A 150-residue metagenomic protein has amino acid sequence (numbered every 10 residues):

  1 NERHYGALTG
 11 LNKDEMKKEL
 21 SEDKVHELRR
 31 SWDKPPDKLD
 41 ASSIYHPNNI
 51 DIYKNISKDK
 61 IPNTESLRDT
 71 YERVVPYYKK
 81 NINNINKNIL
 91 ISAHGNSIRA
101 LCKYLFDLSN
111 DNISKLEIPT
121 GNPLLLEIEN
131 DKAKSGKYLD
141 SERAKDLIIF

Functional and structural regions predicted by a protein language model:
N1-Y5, K34-P35: A short acidic, often aromatic-flanked loop/helix-cap motif at beta-alpha or helix-coil junctions that lines enzyme
E2-R3, D51-I56, R99: Short amphipathic alpha-helical segments, especially helix-boundary/capping motifs
R3-E19, N63, L67-R68, E72 (+2 more regions): Acidic, low-complexity terminal tails and accessory targeting/binding regions of phosphate-metabolizing enzymes
L11, E15, K24-S66: Short glycine/proline- and acidic residue-enriched helix-loop micro-motifs that form flexible lids or anion-recognition
K24, S97-I98: Short phosphate-engaging motifs
R30-S31, K87-N96: Short, well-ordered beta-to-alpha junction loops that form the rim of enzyme active sites and present histidine/acidic
K38-S42, H46-K54, S92, P119-E127 (+2 more regions): Charge-rich, low-complexity amphipathic helices in intrinsically disordered tails/linkers adjacent to domains
